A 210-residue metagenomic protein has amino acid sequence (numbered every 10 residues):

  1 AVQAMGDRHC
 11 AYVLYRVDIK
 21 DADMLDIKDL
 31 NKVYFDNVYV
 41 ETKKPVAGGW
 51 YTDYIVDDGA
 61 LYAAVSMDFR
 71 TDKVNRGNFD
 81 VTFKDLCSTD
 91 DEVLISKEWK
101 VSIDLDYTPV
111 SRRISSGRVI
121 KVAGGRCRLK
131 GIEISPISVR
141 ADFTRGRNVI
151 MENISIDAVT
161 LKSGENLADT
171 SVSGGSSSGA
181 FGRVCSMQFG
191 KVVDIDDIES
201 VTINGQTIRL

Functional and structural regions predicted by a protein language model:
A1-L210: Alpha-helical, hydrophobic structural elements that either
